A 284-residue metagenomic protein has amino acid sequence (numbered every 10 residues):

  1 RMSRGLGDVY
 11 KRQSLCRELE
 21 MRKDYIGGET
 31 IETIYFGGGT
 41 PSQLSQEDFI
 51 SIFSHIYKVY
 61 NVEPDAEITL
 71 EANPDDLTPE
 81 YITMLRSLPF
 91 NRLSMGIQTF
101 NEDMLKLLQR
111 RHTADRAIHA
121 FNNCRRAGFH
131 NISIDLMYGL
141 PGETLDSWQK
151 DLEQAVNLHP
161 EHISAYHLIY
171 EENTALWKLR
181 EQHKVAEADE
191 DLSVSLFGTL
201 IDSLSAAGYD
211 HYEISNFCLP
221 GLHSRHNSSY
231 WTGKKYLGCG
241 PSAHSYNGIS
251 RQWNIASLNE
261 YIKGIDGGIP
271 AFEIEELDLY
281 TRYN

Functional and structural regions predicted by a protein language model:
M2-G7: Positively charged, low-complexity/disordered segments
D8-Y25, E29-N284: C-terminal scaffold of the Radical SAM
